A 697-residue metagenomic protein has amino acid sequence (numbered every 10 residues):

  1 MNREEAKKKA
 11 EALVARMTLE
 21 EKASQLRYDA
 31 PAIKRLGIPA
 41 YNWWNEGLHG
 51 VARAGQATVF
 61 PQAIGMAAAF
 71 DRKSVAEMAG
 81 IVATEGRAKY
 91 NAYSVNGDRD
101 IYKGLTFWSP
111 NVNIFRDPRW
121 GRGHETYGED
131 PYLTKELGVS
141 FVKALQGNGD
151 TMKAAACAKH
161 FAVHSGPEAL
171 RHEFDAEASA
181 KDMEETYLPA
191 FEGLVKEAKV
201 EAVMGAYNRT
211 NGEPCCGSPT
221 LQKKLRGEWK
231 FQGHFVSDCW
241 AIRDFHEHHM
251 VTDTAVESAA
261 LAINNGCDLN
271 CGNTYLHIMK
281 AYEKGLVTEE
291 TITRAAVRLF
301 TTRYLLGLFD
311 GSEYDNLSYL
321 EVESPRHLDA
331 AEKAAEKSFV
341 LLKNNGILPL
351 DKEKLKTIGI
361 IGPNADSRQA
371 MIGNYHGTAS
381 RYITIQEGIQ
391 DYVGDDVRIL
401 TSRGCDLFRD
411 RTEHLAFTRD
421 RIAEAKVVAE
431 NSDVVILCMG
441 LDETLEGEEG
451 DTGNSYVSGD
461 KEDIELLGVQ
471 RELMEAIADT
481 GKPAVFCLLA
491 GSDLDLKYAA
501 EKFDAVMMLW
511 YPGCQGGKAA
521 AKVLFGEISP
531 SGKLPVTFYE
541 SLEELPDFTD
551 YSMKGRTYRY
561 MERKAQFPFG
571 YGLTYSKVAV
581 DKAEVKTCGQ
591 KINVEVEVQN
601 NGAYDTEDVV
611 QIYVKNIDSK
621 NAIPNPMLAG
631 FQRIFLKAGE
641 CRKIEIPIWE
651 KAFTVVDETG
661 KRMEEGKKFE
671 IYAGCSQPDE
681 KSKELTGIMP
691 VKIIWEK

Functional and structural regions predicted by a protein language model:
M1-E658, M663-D679, K697: Glycoside hydrolase catalytic-domain context in secreted enzymes
E680-K697: Short beta-strand elements
